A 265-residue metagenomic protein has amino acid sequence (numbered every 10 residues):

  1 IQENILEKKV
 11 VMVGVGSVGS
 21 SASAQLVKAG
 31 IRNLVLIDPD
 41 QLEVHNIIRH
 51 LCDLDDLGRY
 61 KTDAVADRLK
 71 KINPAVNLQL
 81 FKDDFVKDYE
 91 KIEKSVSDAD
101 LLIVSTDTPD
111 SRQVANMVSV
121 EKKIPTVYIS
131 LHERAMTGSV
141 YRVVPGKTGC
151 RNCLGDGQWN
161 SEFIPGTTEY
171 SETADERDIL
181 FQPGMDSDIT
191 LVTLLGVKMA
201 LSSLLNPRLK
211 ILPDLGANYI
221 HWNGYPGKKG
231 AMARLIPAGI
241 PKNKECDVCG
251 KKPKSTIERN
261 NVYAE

Functional and structural regions predicted by a protein language model:
I1-V10, N243, V262-E265: N-terminal charged helix/coil linker that caps or initiates catalytic domains
V13-G14, I37: Conserved N-terminal Rossmann-fold NAD(P)-binding element of oxidoreductases
V18-G19: Hydrophobic/small residue at the entry helix of a nucleotide-binding pocket
K28-N33: Conserved S-adenosyl-L-methionine
I37-P39, I129: The conserved SAM/SAH-binding core of class I Rossmann-like methyltransferase domains, concentrating on the hydrophobic
P39-A75: Glycine-rich phosphate-binding loop and adjoining beta1-alpha1-beta2 segment of Rossmann-like nucleotide-binding folds
A66-L101, T106-P109: A structured beta-alpha segment of the ubiquitous adenosine-cofactor-binding alpha/beta core
K94-L101, S105-E265: Glycine-rich phosphate/adenylate-binding loop
